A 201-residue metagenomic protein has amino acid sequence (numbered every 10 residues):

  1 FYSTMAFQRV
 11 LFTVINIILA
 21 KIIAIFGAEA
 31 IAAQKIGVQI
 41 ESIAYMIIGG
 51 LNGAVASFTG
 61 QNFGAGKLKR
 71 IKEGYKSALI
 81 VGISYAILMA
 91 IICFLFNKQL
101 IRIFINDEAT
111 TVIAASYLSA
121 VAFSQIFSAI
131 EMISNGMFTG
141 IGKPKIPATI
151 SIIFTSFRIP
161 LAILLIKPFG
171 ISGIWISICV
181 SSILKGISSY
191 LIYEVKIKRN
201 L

Functional and structural regions predicted by a protein language model:
F1-I18, I43-I47, L51, L118 (+3 more regions): Hydrophobic faces of transmembrane alpha-helices in multi-pass small-molecule transporters and flippases across diverse
F1-S3, T59-S124, L165-L201: Short alpha-helical transmembrane segments in multi-pass integral membrane proteins
F1-T4, E29, A33-V38, S116: Loop-to-helix entry region at the N-terminal start of transmembrane alpha-helices in multi-pass membrane transporters
S3, L11, I15, Q39 (+7 more regions): Residue-level signal for transmembrane alpha-helical positions in Major Facilitator Superfamily
V10-G37, I43, Q61-N62, Q99-E108 (+1 more regions): Helix-terminus/linker motif at the lipid-water interface of multi-pass membrane proteins
A20, A33-F96, S128-I150: Small-residue-rich hydrophobic transmembrane alpha-helices
G49-N52, S119-G140, I146-L161, S172-Y190: Short runs within selected transmembrane alpha-helices of multi-pass transporters and secretion channels
